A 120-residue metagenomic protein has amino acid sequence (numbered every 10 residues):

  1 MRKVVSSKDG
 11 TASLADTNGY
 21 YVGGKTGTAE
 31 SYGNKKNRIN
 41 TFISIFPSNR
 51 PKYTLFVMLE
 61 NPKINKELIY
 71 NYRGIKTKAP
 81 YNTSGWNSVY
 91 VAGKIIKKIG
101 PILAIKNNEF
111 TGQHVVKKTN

Functional and structural regions predicted by a protein language model:
M1-A104: Active-site beta-strand/loop architecture of penicillin-binding DD-peptidases
A15-T17, I105-N120: Acidic/histidine-enriched alpha-helical segments
